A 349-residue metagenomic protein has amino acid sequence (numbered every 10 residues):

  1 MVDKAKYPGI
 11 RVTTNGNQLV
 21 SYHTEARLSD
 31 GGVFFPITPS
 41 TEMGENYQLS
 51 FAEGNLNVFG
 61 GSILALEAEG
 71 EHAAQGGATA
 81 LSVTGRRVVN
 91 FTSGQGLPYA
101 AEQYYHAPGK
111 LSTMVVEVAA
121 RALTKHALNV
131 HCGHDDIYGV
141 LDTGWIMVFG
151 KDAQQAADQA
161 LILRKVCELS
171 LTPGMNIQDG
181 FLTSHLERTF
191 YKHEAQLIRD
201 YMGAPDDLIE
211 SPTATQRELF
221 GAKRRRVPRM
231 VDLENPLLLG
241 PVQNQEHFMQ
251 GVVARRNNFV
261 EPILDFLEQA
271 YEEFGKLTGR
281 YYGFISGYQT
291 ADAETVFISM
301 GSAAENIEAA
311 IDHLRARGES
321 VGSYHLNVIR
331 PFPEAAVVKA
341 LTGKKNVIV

Functional and structural regions predicted by a protein language model:
M1-G139, G144, L161, G180 (+1 more regions): Thiamine diphosphate
G32-F34, L64-E67, V89-F91, M147-G150 (+3 more regions): Short catalytic-loop micro-motif centered on adjacent basic/acidic residues
Q48-F51, Y105-P108, R164-V166, Y191-E194 (+2 more regions): Short, solvent-exposed amphipathic alpha-helical segments in soluble enzyme and RNA/protein-processing domains
F59-I63, G174-S286: Conformationally flexible catalytic loops at phosphate/diphosphate-handling active centers
A100, H126, H185-E187, N306-E308: Short helix/loop capping segments that flank catalytic or ligand/cofactor-binding pockets
R121-A122, Q178-H185, G301-A303: Glycine-rich beta-alpha junction loops
N129-G180, K192, Y201-A214: Conserved thiamine diphosphate
Q269-V349: Thiamine diphosphate
